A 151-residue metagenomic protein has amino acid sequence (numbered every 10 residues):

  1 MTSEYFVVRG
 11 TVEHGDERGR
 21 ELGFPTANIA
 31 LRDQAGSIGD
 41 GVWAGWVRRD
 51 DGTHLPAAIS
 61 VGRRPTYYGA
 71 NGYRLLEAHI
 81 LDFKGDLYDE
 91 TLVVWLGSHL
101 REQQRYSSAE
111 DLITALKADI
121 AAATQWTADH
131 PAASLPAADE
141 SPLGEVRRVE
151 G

Functional and structural regions predicted by a protein language model:
T2-G151: Phosphate/ribose-recognition catalytic cores of enzymes acting on nucleotide-derived substrates
